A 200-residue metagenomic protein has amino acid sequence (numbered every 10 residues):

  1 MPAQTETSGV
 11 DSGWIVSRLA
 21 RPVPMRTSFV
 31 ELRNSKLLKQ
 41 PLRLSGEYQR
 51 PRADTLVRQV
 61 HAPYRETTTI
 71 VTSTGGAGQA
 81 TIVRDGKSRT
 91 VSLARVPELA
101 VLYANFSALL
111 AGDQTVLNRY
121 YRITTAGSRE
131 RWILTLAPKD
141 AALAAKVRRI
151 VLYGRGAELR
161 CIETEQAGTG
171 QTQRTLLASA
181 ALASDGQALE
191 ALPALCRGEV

Functional and structural regions predicted by a protein language model:
M1-E6: Boundary of Sec targeting at the N-terminus
V10, A20-S28, R33-S35, Q40-P41 (+3 more regions): Flexible, processing/modification-adjacent segments and terminal tails in exported/periplasmic/extracellular proteins
P24-S28, A53-Q59, G78, R129-T135 (+1 more regions): Short, hydrophobic/aromatic-rich segments at coil-to-beta transitions
R33, R50-R52, A62, D140 (+1 more regions): Beta-strand elements of well-folded, non-transmembrane domains
K39-L42, H61, T69-T72, A145-K146: Short glycine/proline-enriched turns and hinge-like loops at secondary-structure junctions
L44-G46, D54, Y64, Y121 (+2 more regions): Residue-level marker for the onset of beta-strands and adjacent loop->beta junctions in well-ordered domains
E47-A104, Q166, Q171-L182: An acidic-aromatic
Q114-V200: Gly/Pro-enriched, hydrophobic low-complexity segments that function as extracytoplasmic propeptides/linkers
